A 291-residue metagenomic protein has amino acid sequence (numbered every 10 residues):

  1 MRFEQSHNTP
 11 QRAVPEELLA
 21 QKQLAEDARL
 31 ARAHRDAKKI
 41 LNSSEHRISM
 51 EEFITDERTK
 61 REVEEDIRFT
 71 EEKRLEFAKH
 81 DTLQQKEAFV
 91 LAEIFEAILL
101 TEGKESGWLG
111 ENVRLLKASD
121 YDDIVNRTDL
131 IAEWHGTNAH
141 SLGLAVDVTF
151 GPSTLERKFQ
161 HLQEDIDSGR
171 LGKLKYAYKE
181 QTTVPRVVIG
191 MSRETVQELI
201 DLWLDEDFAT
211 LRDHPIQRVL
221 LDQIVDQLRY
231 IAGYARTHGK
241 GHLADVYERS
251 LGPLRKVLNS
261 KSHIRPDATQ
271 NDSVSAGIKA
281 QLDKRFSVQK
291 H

Functional and structural regions predicted by a protein language model:
R2-N126, E133-H291: Intrinsically disordered, low-complexity Ser/Thr/Pro/Gly-rich regulatory segments
